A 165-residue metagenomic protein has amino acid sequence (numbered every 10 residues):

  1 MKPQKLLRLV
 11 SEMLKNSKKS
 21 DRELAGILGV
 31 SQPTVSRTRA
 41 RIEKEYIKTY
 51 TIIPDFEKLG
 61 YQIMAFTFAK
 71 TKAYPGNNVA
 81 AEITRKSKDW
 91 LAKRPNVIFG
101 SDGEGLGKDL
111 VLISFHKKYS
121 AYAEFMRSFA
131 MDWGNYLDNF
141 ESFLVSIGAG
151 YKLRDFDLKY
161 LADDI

Functional and structural regions predicted by a protein language model:
M1-I165: A compositional/biophysical signature of low hydrophobicity enriched in polar/charged and small residues
